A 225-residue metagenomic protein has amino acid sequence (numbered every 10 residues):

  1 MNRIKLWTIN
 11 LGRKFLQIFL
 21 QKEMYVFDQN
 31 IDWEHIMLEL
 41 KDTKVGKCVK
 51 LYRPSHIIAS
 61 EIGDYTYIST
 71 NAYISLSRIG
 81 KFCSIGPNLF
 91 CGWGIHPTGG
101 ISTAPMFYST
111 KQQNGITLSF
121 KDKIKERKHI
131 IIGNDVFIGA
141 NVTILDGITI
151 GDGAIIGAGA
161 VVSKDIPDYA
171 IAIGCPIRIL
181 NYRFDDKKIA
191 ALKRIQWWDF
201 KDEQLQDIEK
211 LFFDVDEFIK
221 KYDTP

Functional and structural regions predicted by a protein language model:
M1-D135, V142, D168, I177-L180 (+1 more regions): Domain-scale signature associated with acetyltransferase and cell-envelope carbohydrate enzymes
P87, A158-G159: Active-site-proximal glycine-rich helix-loop-beta segment
N141-A154, A160-S163: Beta-rich strand-turn-strand
S163-Y169: Gly/Pro- and small hydrophobic-enriched strand-loop and loop-to-helix capping segments that sit at the rims
